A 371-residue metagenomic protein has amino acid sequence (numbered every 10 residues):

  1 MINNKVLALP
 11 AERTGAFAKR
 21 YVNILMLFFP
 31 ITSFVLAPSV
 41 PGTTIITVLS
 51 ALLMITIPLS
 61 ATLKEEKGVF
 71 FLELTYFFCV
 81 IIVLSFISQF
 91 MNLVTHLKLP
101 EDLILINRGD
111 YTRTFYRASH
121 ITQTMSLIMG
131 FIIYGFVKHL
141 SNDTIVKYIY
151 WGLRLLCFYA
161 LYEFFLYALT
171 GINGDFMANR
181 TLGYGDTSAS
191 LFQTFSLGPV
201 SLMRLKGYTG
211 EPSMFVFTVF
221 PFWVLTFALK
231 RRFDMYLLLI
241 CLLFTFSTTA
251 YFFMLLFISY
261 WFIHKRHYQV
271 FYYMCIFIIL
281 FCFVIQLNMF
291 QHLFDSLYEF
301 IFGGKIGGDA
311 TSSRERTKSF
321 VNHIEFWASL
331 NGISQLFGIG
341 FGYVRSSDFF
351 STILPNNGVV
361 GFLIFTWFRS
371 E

Functional and structural regions predicted by a protein language model:
M1-P30, V35, S39-E101: Transmembrane signal-anchor hairpin modules in multi-pass inner-membrane enzymes, especially those that act on
M54-E65, I104-L166, F365-R369: Transmembrane alpha-helical segments and their membrane-water interfaces
I81-S88, S126, T144-L191: Hydrophobic alpha-helical transmembrane segments
M91, F165-A168, K265-I306, W327-L330: A membrane-periplasm/extracellular boundary helix in multi-pass inner-membrane enzymes that assemble envelope glycans
L127-I132, V146-T170, L197-F246, Y251-I263: Alpha-helical transmembrane segments of multi-pass inner-membrane proteins
E211, G340-E371: A conserved mid-to-late transmembrane alpha helix and its immediate loop/hinge that forms the functional core
L255-F262, Y268-C275, N357-E371: Hydrophobic transmembrane alpha-helices and their immediate junctions
I306-S346, V359-F362: TM-adjacent membrane-interface loops and short helices in multi-pass inner/ER membrane proteins
